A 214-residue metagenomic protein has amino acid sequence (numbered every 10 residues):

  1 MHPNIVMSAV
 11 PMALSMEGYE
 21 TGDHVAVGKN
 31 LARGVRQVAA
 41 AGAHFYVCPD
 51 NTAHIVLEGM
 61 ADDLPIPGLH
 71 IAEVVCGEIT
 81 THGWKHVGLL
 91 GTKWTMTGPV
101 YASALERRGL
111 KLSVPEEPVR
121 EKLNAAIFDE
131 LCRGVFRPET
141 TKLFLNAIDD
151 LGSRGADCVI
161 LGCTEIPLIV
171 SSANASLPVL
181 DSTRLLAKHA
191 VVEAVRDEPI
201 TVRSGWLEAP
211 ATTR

Functional and structural regions predicted by a protein language model:
M1-R214: Non-catalytic structural scaffold of enzyme domains
